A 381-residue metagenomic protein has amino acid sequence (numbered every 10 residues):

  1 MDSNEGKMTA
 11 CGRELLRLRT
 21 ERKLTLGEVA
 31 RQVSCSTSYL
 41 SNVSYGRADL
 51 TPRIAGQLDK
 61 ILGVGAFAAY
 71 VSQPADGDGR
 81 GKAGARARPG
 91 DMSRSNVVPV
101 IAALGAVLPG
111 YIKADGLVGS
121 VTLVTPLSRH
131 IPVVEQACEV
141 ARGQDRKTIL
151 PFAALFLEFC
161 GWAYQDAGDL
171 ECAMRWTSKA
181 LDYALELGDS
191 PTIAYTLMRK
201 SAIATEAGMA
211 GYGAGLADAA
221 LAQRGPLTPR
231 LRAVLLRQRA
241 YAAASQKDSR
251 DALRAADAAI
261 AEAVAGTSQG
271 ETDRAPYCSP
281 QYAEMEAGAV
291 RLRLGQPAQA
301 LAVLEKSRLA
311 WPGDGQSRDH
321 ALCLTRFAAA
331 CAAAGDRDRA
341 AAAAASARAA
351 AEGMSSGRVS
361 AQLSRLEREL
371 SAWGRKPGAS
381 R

Functional and structural regions predicted by a protein language model:
M1-R22: A short, Lys/Arg-rich alpha-helix, primarily the initiator
L15, L26, T37, A55: Helix-turn-helix DNA-binding elements, focusing on the entry/boundary residues of the two helices that contact DNA
E28-R31: Short alpha-helical "recognition helix" segments of helix-turn-helix
S34-L50: Recognition helix of helix-turn-helix/homeodomain-like DNA-binding domains that insert into the DNA major groove
T51-A69: DNA major-groove recognition helix of helix-turn-helix/homeodomain DNA-binding modules
G63-D78, A283: Short C-terminal boundary/hinge segments that cap the last helix of small helical domains
V71-S95: Short, charged recognition helix plus adjacent turn of helix-turn-helix-like nucleic-acid-binding domains
M92-I101, V107-R381: Conserved binding/catalytic microenvironments
